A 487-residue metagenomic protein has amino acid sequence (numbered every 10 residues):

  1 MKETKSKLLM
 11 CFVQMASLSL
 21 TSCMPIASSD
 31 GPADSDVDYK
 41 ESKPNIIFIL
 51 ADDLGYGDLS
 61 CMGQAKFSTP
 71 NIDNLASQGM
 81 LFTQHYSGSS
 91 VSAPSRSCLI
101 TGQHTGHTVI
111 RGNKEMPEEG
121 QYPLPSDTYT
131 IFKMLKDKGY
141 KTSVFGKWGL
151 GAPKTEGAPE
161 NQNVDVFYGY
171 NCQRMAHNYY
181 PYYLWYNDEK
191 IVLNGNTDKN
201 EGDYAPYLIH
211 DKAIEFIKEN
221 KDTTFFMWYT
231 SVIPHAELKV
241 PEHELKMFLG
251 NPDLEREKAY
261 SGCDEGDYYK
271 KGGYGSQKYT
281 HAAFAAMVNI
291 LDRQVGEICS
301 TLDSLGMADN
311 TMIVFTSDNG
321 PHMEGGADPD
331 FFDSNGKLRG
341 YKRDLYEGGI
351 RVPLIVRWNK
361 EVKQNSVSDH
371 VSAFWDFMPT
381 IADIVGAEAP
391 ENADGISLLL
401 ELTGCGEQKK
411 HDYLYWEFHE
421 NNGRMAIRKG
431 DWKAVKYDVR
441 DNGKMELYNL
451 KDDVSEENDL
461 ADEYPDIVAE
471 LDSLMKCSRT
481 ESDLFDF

Functional and structural regions predicted by a protein language model:
K2-V13: Bacterial N-terminal signal peptides that target proteins for export
T21-S22: C-terminal motif of bacterial Sec signal peptides marking the signal peptidase cleavage site
I26-Y39: Short, low-complexity, disordered segments immediately C-terminal to signal peptides in bacterial exported proteins
V37-E41, A51-F67, N113, N171-M378 (+6 more regions): Active-site-proximal cap/lid insertion segments
S42-I47, Q78-T83, D137-S143, Q162-D165 (+5 more regions): Loop/turn elements at helix/coil->beta-strand transitions in domains of secreted/extracellular proteins
Y56-S143, P153-K154, A176, N187-K190 (+1 more regions): Active-site segment of extracytoplasmic enzymes that catalyze sulfate/phosphate-ester chemistry
S60-S68, L81-Q103, V144-E156, Y170-R174 (+6 more regions): Short, solvent-exposed turn/loop segments enriched in Gly/Ser/Thr/Pro and often Arg
F132, E215-I217, G423-K429, K433-D438: Short, surface-exposed beta-strand/loop micro-motifs that present aromatic residues
